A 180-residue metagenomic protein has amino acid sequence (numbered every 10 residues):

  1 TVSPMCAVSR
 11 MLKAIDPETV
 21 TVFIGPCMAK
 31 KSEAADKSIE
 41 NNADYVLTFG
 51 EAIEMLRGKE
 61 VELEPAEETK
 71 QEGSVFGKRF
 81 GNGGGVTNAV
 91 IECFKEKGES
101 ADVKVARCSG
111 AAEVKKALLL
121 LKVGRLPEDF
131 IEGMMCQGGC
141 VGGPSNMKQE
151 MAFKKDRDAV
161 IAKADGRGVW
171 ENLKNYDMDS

Functional and structural regions predicted by a protein language model:
T1-S180: Iron-sulfur-associated redox domains of electron-transfer enzymes in respiratory and anaerobic energy metabolism
